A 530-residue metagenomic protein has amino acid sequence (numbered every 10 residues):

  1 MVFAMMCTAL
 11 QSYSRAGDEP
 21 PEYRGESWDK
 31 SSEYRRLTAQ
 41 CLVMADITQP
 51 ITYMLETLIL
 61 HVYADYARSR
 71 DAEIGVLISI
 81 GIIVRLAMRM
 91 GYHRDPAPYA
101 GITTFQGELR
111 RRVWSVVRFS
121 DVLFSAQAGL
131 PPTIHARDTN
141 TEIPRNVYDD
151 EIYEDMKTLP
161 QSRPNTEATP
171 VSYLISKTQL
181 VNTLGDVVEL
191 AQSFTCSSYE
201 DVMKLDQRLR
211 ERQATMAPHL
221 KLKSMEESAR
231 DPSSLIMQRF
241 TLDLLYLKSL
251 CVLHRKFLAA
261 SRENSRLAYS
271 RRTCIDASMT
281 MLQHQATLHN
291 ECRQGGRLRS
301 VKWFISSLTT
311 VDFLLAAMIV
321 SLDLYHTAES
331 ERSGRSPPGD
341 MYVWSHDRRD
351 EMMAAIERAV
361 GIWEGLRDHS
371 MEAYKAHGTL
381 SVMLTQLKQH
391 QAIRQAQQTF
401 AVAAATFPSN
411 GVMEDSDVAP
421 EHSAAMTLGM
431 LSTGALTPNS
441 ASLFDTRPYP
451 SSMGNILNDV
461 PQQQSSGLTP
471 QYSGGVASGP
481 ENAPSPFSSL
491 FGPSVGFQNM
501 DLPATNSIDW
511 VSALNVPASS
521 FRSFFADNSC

Functional and structural regions predicted by a protein language model:
M1-Y53, I59-A72, Y99-F105, Q161-A168 (+4 more regions): C-terminal transcriptional activation/regulatory domains of eukaryotic transcription factors
A4, E56, V116, I175 (+3 more regions): Residue register of alpha-helical TPR repeats
T8-Q11, E33-H93, S120-F124, D186-T195 (+4 more regions): Hydrophobic/aromatic-rich effector regions of fungal transcription factors
S14-E19, L37-Q40, M88, Y92-D95 (+3 more regions): Fungal transcription factor middle regulatory core
A16, V187-T195, K223, E227 (+3 more regions): Secondary-structure edge/capping motif, primarily at the C-terminal ends of alpha-helices and the immediately following
P96, A268, R272-A419, D527: Fungal C-terminal regulatory tails
S197, L366-E372, H390-C530: Intrinsically disordered, low-complexity transcriptional activation domains
